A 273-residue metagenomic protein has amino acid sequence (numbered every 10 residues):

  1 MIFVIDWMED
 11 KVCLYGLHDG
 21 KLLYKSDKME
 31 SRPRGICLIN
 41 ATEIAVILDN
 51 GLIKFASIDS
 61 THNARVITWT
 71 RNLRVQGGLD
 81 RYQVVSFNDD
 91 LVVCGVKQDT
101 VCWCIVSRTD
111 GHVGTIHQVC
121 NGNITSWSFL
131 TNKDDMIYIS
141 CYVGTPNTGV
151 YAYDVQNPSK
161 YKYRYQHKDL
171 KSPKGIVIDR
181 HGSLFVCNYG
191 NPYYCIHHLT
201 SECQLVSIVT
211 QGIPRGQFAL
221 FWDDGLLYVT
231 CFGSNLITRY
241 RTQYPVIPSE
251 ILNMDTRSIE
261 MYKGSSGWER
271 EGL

Functional and structural regions predicted by a protein language model:
M1, M29-E43, R74-D90, C94-G95 (+7 more regions): Beta-rich, blade/repeat-based domains predominating in secreted/periplasmic proteins but also intracellular
M1-D27: Beta-propeller domains
F3-M8, I39, A45-G51, S86 (+4 more regions): Conserved beta-strand positions in repeat-built beta-propeller and related beta-rich domains
D10-L14, L52-S57, D99-I105, T145-Y151 (+2 more regions): Structural motif
G16-G20, S57-H62, S107-G111, D154-P158 (+2 more regions): Short loop/turn segments that connect beta-strands within beta-propeller blades
G20-D27, H62-V75, G111-N121, S159-H167 (+1 more regions): A short beta-strand motif characteristic of beta-propeller blades
I139-Y151, Y161-S201: Loop/turn-rich, solvent-exposed surfaces of beta-rich toroidal or solenoidal domains
G182-L273: C-terminal closing repeat unit and adjoining cap/tail of repeat-based domains
